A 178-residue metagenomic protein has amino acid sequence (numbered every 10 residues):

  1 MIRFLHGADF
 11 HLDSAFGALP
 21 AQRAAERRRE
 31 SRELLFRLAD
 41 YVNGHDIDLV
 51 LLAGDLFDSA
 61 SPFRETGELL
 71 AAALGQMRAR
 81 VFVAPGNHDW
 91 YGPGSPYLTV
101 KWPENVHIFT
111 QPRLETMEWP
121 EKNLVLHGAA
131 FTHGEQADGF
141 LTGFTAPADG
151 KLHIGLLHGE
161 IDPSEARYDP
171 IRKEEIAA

Functional and structural regions predicted by a protein language model:
M1-E68: N-terminal active-site segment of His-dependent metallophosphoesterases
L49, A60-A178: His/Asp/Glu-rich metal-coordinating catalytic cores of metallo-dependent phosphodiesterases/hydrolases acting on
